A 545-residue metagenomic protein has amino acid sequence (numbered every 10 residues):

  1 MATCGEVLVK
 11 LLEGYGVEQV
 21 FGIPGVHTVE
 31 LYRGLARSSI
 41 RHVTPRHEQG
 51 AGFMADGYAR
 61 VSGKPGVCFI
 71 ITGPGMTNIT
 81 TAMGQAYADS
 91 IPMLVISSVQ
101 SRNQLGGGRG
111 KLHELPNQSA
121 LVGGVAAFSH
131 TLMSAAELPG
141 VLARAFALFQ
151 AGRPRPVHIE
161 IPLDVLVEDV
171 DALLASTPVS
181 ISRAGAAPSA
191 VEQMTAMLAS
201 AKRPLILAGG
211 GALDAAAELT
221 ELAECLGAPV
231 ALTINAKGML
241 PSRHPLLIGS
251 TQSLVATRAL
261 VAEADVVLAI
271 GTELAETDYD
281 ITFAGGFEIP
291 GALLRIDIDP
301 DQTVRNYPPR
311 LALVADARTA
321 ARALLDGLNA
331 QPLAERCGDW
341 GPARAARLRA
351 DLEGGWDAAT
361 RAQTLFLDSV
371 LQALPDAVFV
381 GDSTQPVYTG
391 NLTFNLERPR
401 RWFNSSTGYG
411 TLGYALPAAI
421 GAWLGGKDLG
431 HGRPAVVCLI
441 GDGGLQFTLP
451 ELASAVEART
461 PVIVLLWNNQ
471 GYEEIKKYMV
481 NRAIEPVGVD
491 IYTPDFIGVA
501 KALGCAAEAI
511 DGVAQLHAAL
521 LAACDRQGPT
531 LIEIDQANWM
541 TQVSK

Functional and structural regions predicted by a protein language model:
M1-P332, S369, R433, P461-V464: N-terminal alpha/beta PP-like core and its mobile active-site loop of ThDP/TPP-dependent enzymes
L8, I23-V26, L31-A36, P342-G430: Active-site diphosphate/adenylate-binding microenvironment
H27, G50-A51, N78, Q118 (+5 more regions): Catalytic-loop motifs flanking and including active-site residues across diverse enzymes
T28, E48-F53, P386-Y388, G512-L516: Short acidic loop-to-helix transition motifs that present clustered carboxylates
Q104-H113, V261, V304-N306, A312-V314 (+2 more regions): Thiamine diphosphate
G124-T131, T177, R344-A359, L503: Short glycine/proline- and acidic residue-enriched helix-loop micro-motifs that form flexible lids or anion-recognition
A136, P290-S383, D511-K545: Phosphate/pyrophosphate-binding active-site segments
A151, L374-P375, V456-P461: Basic phosphate/pyrophosphate-binding loop/patch that engages nucleotide-derived ligands
